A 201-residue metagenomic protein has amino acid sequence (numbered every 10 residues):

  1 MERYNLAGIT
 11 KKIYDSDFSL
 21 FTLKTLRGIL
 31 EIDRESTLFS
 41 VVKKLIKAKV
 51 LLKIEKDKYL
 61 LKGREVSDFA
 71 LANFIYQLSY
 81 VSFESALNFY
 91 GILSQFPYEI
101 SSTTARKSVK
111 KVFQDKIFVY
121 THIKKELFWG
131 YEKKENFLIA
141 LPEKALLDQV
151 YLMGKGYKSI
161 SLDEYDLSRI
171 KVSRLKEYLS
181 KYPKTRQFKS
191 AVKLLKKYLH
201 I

Functional and structural regions predicted by a protein language model:
M1-Y76: Short beta-edge/loop segments at beta->alpha junctions of small alpha/beta modules that act as binding/recognition
L26, A86, L146: A residue-level signal for conserved active-site and pocket-lining positions in enzyme catalytic cores
E31, G91, Y151-K155: Hydrophobic/aromatic-lined pockets within catalytic cores
L45, A86-L87, L162, L179: Hydrophobic alpha-helix position signal
K53-K58, A72-K125: Short gly/ser-rich loop at a beta-strand->alpha-helix junction or flexible surface loop bordering the NTP-binding
E65, I123-K133: Short amphipathic alpha-helical segments and their helix-coil junctions
Y131-I201: Hydrophobic alpha-helical interaction segments
